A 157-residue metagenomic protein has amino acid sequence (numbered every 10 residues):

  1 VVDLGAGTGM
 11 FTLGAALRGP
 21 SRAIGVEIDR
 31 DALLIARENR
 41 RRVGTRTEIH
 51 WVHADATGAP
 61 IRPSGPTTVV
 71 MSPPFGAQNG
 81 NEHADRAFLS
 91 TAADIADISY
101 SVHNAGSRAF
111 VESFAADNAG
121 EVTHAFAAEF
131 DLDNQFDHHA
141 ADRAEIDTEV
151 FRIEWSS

Functional and structural regions predicted by a protein language model:
V1-S157: Class I S-adenosyl-L-methionine-dependent methyltransferase catalytic core
